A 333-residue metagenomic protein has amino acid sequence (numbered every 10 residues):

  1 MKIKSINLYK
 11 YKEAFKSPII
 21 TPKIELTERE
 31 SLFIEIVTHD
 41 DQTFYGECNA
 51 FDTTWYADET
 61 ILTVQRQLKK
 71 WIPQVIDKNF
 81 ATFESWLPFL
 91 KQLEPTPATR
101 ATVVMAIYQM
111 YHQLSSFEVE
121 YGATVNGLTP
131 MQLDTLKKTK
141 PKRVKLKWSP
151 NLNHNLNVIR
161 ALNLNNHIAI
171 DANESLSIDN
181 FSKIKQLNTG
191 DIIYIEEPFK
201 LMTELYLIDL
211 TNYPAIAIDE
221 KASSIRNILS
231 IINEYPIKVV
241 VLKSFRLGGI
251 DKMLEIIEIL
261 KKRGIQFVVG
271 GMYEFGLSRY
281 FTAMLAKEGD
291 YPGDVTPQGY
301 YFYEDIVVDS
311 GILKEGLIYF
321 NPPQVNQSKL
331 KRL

Functional and structural regions predicted by a protein language model:
M1-I168, S175-D179, V307-L333: N-terminal capping/lid subdomain adjacent to the active-site entrance of alpha/beta enzymes
I24-L26, Q298-Y303: Short, solvent-exposed secondary-structure boundary motifs
T43, R100, I192-I193, D290: Residue-level recognition of hydrophobic positions within alpha-helical transmembrane segments
D58, I76-F80, T189, P236 (+1 more regions): Residue-level recognition of short, structured coil/turn motifs that connect secondary structure elements
L146, L152-M272, G276-Y280, M284-K287 (+1 more regions): Catalytic core of soluble alpha/beta enzymes
D290-V295, G299: Short helix/strand-capping turn motifs
